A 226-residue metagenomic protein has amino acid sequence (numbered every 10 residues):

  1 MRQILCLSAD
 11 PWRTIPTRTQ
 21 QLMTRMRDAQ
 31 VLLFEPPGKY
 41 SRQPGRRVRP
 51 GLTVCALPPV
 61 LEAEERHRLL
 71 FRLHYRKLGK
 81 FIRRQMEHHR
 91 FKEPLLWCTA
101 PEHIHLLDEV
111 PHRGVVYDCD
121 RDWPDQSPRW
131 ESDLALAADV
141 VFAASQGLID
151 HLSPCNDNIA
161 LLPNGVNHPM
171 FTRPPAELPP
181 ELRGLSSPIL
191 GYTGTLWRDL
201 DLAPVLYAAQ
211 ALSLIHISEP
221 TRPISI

Functional and structural regions predicted by a protein language model:
M1-Q43, Q210-L212: N-terminal subdomain of nucleotide-sugar transferases
L32, A138-S145, A160, G191: A short beta-strand/loop micro-motif in the catalytic core of glycosyltransferases that engages the nucleotide-sugar
Y40-R90: A conserved catalytic-core segment of Leloir-type glycosyltransferases
K80-R84, D122-A144, L148-L152: Membrane-proximal helix-turn-helix segments that form the acceptor-binding/catalytic region of lipid-linked
G147, G165, P174: Carbohydrate-associated surface elements
T172-G184: A short helix/loop element that forms part of the nucleotide-sugar donor recognition site in Leloir-type
L182-L200, V205-L206: Conserved donor-binding/catalytic core segment of Leloir-type glycosyltransferases
I215-I226: Single conserved hydrophobic/aromatic residue that forms the stacking wall/gate of nucleotide- or nucleobase-binding
